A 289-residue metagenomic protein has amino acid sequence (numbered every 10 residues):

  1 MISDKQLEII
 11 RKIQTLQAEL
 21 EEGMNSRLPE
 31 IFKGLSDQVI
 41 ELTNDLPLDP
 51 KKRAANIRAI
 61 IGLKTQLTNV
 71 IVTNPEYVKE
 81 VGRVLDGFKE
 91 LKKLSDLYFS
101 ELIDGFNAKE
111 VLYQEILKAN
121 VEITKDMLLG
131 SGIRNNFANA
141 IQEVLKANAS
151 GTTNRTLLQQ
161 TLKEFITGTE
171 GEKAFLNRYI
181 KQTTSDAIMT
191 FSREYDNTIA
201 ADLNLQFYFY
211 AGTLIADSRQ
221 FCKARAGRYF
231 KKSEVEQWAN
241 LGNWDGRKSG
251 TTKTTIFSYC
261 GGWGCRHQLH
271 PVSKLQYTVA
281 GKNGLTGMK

Functional and structural regions predicted by a protein language model:
M1-A174, V272-K289: N-terminal leader/targeting and assembly helices and adjacent pre-domain segments
G171-L285: Acidic, glycine-rich two-metal-ion catalytic cores of nucleic acid-processing enzymes
